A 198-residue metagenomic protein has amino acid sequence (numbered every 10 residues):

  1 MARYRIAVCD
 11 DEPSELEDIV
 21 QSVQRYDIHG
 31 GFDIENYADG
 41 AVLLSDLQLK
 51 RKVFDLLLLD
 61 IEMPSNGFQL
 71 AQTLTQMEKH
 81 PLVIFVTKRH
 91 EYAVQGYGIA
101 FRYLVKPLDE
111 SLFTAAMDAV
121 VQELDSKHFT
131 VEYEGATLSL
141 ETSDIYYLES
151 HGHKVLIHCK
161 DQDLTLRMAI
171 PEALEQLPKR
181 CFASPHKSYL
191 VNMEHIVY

Functional and structural regions predicted by a protein language model:
R3-V23, L57: Conserved acidic segment of CheY-like receiver
P13, A38-V42: Acidic phosphotransfer microenvironment of two-component signaling modules
R25, H29-G31, V42-S126: CheY-like receiver
I34-N36, Y103, F182: Conserved beta-strand scaffold positions in the cores of enzyme catalytic domains, especially in NTP/NDP-utilizing
E35, D60-M63, C159-Q162: Short, flexible loop segments at the rims of nucleotide/cofactor-binding pockets, characterized by
A38, V105-K106, M168: Short loop/edge segments at beta-strand edges and connector loops that shape dinucleotide/nucleotide cofactor-binding
A115-Y198: Conserved binding/recognition cores within well-folded domains
